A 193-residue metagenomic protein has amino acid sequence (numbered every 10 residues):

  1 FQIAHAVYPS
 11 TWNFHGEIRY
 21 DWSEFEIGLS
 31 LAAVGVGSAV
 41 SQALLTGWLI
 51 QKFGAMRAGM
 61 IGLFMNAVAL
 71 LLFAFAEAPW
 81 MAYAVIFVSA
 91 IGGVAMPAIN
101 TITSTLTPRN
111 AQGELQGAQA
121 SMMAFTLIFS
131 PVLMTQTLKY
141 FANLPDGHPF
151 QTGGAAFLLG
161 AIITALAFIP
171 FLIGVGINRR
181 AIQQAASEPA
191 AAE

Functional and structural regions predicted by a protein language model:
S10-I27: Short amphipathic helix-loop junctions that connect adjacent transmembrane helices in Major Facilitator Superfamily/SLC
S41-A55: Helix-to-loop junctions at the C-terminal end of transmembrane segments in multipass secondary transporters
R57-L72: Structural signature of the two symmetry-related core transmembrane helices
L72-I86, A95: Helix-loop junctions at membrane interfaces in 12-TM secondary transporters
V94-P108: Intracellular juxtamembrane helix-capping segments at the cytosolic ends of symmetry-related transmembrane helices
Q112-N143: A late C-terminal transmembrane helix in Major Facilitator Superfamily
Q136-A165: A membrane-interface helix-boundary motif in multi-pass transporters
L158-E193: Multi-pass alpha-helical transporter architecture, strongest for 12-TM Major Facilitator/SLC carriers used
